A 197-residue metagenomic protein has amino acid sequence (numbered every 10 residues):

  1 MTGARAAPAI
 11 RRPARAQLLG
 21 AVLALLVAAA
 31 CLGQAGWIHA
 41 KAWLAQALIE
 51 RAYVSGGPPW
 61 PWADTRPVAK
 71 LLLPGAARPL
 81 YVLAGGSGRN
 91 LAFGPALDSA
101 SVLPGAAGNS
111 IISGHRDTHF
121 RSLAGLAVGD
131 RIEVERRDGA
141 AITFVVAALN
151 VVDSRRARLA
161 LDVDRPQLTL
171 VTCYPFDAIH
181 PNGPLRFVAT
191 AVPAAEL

Functional and structural regions predicted by a protein language model:
M1-A14: N-terminal Lys/Arg-rich, disordered targeting/topogenic segments
P13-L197: Solvent-exposed, non-transmembrane regions of membrane-associated and secreted proteins
